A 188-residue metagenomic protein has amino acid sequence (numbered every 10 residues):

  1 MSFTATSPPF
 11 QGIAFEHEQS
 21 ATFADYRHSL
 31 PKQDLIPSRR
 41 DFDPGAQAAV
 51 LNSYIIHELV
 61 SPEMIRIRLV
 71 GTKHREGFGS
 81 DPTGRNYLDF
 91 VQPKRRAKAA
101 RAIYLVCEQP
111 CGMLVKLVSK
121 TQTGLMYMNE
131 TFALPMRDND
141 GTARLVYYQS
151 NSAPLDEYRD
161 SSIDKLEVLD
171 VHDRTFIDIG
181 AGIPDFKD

Functional and structural regions predicted by a protein language model:
S2-L169: Sensory/regulatory domains in signal-transduction proteins
D170-D188: Signal-transducing coiled-coil/dimerization helices and immediately adjacent hinge/linker segments that couple sensory
